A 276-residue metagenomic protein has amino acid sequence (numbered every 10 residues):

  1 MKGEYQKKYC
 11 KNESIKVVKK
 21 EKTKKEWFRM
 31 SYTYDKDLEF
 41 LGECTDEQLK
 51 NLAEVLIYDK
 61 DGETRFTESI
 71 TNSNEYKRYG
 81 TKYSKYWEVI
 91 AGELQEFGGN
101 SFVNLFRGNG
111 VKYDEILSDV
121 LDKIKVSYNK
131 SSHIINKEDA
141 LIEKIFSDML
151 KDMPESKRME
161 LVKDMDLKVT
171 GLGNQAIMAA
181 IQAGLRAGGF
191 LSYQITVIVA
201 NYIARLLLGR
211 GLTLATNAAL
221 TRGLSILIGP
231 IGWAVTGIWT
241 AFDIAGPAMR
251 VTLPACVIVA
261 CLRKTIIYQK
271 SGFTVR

Functional and structural regions predicted by a protein language model:
K2-L185: Terminal export/targeting leaders at protein ends
T23, T33, T45, T64-T67 (+11 more regions): Residue-identity detector for threonine
M159-A219: Long, positively charged binding patches that form subdomain-scale interaction surfaces for polyanionic ligands
V199-R276: Membrane-engaging insertion elements
